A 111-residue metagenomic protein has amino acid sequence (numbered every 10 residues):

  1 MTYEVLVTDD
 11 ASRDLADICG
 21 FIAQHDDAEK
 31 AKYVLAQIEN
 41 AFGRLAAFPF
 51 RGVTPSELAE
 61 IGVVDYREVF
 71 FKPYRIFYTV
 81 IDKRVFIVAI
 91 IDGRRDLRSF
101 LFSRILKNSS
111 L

Functional and structural regions predicted by a protein language model:
M1-Q37: Arg/Lys-rich, positively charged N-terminal/basic patches that mediate binding to nucleic acids
E4-L6, E39-A46, Y66, F70: PIN-domain endoribonuclease scaffold, especially VapC-family toxins
V7, G20, N40, F48-G52 (+1 more regions): Alpha-helical transmembrane segments and membrane-interface helix-loop junctions in multi-pass membrane proteins
A11, I38, L45, I87: Hydrophobic pocket/interface hotspot
D27, G43, A47-F50, Y74: Generic structural signal for secondary-structure transition and capping sites
G52-R84: Basic/aromatic recognition patch in beta-strand/loop cores that engages polyanionic ligands
F71-R75, T79-L111: Enriched for short, Lys/Arg-rich terminal
